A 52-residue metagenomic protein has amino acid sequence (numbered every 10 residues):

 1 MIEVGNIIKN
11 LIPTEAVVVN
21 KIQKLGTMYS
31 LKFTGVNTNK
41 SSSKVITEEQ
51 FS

Functional and structural regions predicted by a protein language model:
P13-A16, T38-K40: Short acidic/polar mixed-charge low-complexity motifs
T14-T27: Short beta-strand-centered aromatic/proline hotspots
N20, Y29, S41-S43: Short acidic, gly/pro-rich beta-turn/loop elements at beta-sheet edges and active-site/ligand-binding grooves
T27-T34: Short, solvent-exposed secondary-structure boundary/capping segments
T38-S52: Intrinsically disordered, low-complexity, charged/polar segments
